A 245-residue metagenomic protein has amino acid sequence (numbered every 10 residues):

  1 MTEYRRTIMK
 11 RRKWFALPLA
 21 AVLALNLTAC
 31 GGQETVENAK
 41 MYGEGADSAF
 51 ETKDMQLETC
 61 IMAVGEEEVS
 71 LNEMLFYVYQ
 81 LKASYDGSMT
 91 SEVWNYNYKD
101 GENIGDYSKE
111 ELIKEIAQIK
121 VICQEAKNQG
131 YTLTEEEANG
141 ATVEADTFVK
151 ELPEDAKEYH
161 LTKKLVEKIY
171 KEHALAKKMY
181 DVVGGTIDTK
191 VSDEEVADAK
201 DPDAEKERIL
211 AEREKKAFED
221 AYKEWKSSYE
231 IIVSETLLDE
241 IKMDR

Functional and structural regions predicted by a protein language model:
M1-I104, K215-R245: Short, low-structural-confidence N-terminal segments
A20, I122, L152: Generic structural marker for isolated residues within well-ordered, non-membrane alpha-helices of soluble domains
L81-S108, K127-R208, E212: Charged, solvent-exposed helices and adjacent loops that form client-binding or oligomerization surfaces
K109-I113: Hydrophobic alpha-helical transmembrane segments of multi-pass membrane proteins
